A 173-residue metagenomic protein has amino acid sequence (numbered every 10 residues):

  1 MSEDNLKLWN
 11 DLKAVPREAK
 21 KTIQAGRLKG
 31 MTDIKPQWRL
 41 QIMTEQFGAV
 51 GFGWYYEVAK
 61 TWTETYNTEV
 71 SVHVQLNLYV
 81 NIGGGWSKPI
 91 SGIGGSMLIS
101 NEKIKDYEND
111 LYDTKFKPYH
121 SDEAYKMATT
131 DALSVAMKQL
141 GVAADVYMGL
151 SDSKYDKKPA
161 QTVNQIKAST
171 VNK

Functional and structural regions predicted by a protein language model:
M1-L40: N-terminal, Lys/Arg- and Ser/Thr-rich interaction peptides
S2-K7, K154-K173: Interfaces that engage single-stranded nucleic acids at replication/repair/recombination sites
R39-T162: Positively charged, aromatic-enriched nucleic acid-contacting surfaces
